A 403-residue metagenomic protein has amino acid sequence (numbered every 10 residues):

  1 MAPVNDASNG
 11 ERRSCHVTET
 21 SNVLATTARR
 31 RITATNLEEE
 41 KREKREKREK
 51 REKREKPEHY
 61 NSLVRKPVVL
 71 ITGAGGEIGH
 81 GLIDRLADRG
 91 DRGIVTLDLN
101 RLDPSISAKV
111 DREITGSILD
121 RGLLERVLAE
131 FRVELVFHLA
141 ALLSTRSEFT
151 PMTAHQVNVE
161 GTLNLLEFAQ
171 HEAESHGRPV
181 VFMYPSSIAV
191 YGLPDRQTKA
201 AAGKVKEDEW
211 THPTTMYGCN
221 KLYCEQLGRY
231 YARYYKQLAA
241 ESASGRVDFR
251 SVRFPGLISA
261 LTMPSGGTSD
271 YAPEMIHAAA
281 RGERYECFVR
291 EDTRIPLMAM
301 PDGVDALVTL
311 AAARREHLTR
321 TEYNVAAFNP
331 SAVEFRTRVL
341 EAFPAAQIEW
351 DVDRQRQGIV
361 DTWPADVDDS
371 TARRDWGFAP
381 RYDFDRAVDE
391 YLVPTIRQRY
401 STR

Functional and structural regions predicted by a protein language model:
V69-R89: N-terminal Rossmann NAD(P)H-binding glycine-rich loop of SDR-like oxidoreductase domains
D111, I118-V157: NAD(P)H-binding glycine-rich loop region in Rossmannoid oxidoreductase-like domains and their noncatalytic homologs
E134, M152, Q156-L163, V180 (+3 more regions): Conserved internal alpha-helix in NAD(P)-dependent oxidoreductase domains
S147-E148, D208-H212, F249-G266, E274-M298: A conserved pocket-lining segment of Rossmann-fold NAD(P)-dependent short-chain dehydrogenase/reductase
L163-M216: Conserved Rossmann-fold NAD(P)-dependent oxidoreductase catalytic core, especially the SDR/UDP-sugar
H212-F249: Active-site Tyr-X1-5-Lys
L222, G245, I258-P273, M300-P301 (+1 more regions): Glycine/proline-rich active-site loop of Rossmann-fold NAD(P)-dependent oxidoreductases
E283, F288-E291, P296-R403: C-terminal substrate-binding subdomain of Rossmann-fold SDR/epimerase-dehydratase oxidoreductases
